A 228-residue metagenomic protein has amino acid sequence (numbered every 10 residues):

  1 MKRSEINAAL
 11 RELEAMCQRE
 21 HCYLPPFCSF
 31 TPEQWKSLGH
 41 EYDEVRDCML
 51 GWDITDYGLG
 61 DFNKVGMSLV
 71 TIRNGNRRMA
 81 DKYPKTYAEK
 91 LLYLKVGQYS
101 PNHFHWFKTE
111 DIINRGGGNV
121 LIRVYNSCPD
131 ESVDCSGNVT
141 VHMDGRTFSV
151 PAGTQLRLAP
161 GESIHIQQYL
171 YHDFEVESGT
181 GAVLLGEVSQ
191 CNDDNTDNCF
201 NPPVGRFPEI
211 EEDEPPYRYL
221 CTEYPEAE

Functional and structural regions predicted by a protein language model:
M1-Y87, P216-E223: A short, N-terminal "cap"/entry segment at the start of jelly-roll beta-barrel domains of the cupin/DSBH fold
R77-A88, Y99-D111, R115-G116: A short beta-loop-beta micro-motif enriched in histidine and acidic residues
K90-L92, E110-N114, Q155-L156, I164: His/acidic/aromatic-lined binding-pocket segments of jelly-roll/cupin-type domains and related regulatory beta-sandwich
K95, A152-G179, L185-Q190: Conserved metal-binding segment of the jelly-roll/cupin
K95-V96, K108-E110, N114-D130, C135: Glycine- and acidic-residue-biased ligand/ion/polar-headgroup-sensing regions
N102, R123, F174-E175, T196: Short helix/loop capping segments that flank catalytic or ligand/cofactor-binding pockets
P129-F148, E175-E228: Double-stranded beta-helix
